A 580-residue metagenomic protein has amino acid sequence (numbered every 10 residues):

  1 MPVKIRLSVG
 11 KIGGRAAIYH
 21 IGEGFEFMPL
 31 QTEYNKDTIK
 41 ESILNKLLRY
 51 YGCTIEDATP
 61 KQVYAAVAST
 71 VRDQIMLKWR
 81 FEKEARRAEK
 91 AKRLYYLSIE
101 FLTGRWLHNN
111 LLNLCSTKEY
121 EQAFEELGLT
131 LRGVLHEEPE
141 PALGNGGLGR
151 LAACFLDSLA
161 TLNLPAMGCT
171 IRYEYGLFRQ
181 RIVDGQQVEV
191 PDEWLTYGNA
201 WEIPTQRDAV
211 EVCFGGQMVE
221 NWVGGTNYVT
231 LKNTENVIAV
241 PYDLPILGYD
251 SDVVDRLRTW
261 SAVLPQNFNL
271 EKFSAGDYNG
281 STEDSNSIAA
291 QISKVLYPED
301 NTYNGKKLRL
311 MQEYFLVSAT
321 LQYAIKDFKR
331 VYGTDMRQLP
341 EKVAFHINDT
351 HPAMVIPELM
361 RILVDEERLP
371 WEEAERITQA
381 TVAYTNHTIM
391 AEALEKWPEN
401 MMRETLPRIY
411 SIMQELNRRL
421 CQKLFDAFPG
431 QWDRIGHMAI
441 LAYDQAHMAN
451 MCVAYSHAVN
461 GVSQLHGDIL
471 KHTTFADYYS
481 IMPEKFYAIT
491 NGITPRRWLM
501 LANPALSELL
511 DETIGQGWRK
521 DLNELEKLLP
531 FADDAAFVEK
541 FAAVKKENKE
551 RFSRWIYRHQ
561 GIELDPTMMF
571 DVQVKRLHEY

Functional and structural regions predicted by a protein language model:
K4-L7, K11, R15-M28: Short, positively charged and aromatic/hydrophobic N-terminal segments
Y19-Y580: A conserved ligand/cofactor-binding region detector
